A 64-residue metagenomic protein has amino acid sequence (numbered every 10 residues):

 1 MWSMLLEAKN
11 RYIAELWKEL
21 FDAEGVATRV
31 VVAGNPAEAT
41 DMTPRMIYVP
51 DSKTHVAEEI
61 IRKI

Functional and structural regions predicted by a protein language model:
M1-I64: Acidic/polar low-complexity segments and flexible, solvent-exposed patches
